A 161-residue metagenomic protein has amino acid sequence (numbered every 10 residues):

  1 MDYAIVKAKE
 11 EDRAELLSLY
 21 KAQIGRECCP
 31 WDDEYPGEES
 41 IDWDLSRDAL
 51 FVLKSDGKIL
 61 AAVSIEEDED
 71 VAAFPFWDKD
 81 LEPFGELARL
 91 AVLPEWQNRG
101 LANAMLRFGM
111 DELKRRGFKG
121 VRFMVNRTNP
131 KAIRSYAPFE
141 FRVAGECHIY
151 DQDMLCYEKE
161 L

Functional and structural regions predicted by a protein language model:
M1-E11: Conserved N-terminal entry element of GNAT/NAT acetyltransferase domains
L17, K21-W43, R47: Conserved GNAT-fold acetyl-CoA-binding loop/helix
A49-E67: Conserved beta-hairpin
S64-R89: Conserved acyl-donor/pantetheine-binding loop and adjacent beta-alpha core of acyl/acetyltransferases and related
V92, N98-D111, R134-P138: Conserved acetyl-CoA-binding loop-helix of GNAT-fold acetyltransferases
L106, L113-M124: Conserved GNAT acetyl-CoA-binding A-motif
F123-I133, I149-D153: Conserved beta-strand-loop-alpha-helix junction that forms the acyl-donor binding cleft
A137-E146: Conserved acetyl-CoA-binding loop of GNAT-fold acetyltransferases
